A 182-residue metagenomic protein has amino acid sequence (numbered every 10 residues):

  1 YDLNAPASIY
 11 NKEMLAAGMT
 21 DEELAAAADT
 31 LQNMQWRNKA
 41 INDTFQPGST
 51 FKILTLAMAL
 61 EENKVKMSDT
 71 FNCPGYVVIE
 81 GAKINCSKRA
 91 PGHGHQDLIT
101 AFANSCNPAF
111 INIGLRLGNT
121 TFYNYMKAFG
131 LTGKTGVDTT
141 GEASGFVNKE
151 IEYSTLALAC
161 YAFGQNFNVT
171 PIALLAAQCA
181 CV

Functional and structural regions predicted by a protein language model:
Y1-S49, L54-V182: Beta-lactam-recognizing serine transpeptidase/beta-lactamase-like catalytic domain environment
